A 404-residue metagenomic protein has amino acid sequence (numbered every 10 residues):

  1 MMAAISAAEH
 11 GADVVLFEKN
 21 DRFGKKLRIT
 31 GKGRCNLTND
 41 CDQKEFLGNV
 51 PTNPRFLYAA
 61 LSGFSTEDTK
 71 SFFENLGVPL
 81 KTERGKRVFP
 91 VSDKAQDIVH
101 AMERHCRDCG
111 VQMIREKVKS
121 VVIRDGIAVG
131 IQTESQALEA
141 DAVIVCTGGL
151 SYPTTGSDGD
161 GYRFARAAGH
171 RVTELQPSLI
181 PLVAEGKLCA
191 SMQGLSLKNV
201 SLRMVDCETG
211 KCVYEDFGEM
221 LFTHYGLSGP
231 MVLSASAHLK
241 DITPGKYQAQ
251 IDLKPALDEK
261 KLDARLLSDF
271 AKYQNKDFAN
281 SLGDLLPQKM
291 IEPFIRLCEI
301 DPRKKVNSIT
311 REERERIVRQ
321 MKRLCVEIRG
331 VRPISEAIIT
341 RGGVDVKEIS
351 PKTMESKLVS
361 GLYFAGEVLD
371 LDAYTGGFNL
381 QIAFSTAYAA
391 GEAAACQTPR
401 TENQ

Functional and structural regions predicted by a protein language model:
M1-L16, F384-A395: N-terminal Rossmann-like FAD-binding beta1-loop-alpha1 element of flavoenzymes
A8-K32: Glycine-rich FAD pyrophosphate-binding loop
V15-F17, V118, I131, L138-S157 (+4 more regions): Short hydrophobic core segments
D21-I29, L37, Q43-K44, P79 (+2 more regions): An anion/pyrophosphate-binding glycine-rich loop and adjacent beta-alpha core in soluble alpha-beta enzymes
R28-A60: N-terminal glycine-rich dinucleotide-binding loop that anchors FAD/FMN and/or NAD(P) in oxidoreductases
A60-A142, I291: Feature captures the FAD/FMN-dependent oxidoreductase FAD-binding
I114-S120, E292-D372: A glycine-rich dinucleotide-binding beta-alpha-beta segment and adjacent secondary-structure elements that constitute
G149-A168, D370-P399: A conserved FAD-binding loop/helix module that cradles the flavin
